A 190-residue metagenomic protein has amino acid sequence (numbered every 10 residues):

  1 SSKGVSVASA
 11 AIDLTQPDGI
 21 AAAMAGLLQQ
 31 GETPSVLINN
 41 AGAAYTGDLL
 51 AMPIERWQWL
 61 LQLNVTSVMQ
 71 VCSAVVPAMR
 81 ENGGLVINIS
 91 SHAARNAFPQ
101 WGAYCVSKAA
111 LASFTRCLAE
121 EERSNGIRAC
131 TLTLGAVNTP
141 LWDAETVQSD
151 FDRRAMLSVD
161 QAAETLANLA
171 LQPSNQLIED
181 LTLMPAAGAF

Functional and structural regions predicted by a protein language model:
A11-A22, I54: The beta1-alpha1 cofactor-binding region of Rossmann-like NAD(H)/NADP(H)-dependent oxidoreductases
D48-L49, R56-Q58: Substrate-binding pocket helix/loop in short-chain dehydrogenase/reductase
M52, A97-C105, C117, E145: Active-site loop-to-helix junction immediately N-terminal to the catalytic Tyr of the SDR YXXXK motif in Rossmann-fold
C72, S107: Active-site helix of classical SDR
S91: Residue(s) in the substrate-gating loop at a strand-loop-helix junction that position the organic substrate next
N96, C117-I127: Active-site-adjacent segment of SDR/Rossmann-fold oxidoreductases
T131-L132, S149-F190: C-terminal helical subdomain
